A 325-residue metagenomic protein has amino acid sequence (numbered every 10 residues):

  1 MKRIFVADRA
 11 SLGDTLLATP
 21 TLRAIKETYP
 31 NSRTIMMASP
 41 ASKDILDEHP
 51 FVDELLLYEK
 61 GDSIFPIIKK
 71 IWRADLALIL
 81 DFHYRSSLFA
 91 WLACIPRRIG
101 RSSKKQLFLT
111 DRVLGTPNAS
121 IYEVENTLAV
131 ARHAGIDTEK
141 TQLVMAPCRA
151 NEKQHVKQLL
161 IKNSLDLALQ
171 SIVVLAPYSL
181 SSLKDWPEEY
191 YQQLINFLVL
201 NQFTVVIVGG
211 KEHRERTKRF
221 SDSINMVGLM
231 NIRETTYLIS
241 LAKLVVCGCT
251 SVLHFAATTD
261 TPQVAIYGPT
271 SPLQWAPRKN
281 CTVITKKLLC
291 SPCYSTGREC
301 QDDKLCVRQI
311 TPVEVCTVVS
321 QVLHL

Functional and structural regions predicted by a protein language model:
M1-L325: Catalytic machinery of carbohydrate-active enzymes, primarily nucleotide-sugar-dependent glycosyltransferases
